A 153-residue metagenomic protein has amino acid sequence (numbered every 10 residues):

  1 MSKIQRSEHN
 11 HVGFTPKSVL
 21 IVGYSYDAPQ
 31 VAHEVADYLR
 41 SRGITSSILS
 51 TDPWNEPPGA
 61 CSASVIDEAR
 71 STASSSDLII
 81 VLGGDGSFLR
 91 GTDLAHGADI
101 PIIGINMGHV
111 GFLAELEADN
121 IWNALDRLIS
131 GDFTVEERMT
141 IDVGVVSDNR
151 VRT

Functional and structural regions predicted by a protein language model:
M1-S75, R150-R152: N-terminal low-complexity/intrinsically disordered extensions
S25, G84-S87, V110: Short glycine-rich anion-binding loops that position phosphate/pyrophosphate groups of nucleotides and phosphorylated
A28-A32, G86-T92: Short glycine/serine/threonine-rich phosphate/pyrophosphate-binding segments that cradle anionic phosphate groups
D37-Y38, L94, R127: Alpha-helical scaffold elements within enzyme catalytic domains, especially in hydrolases
T92-A98: Alpha-helix C-terminal capping segments
A98-L116: Short, acidic/small-residue loops that bind anionic groups at enzyme active sites
F112-T153: Catalytic core of DAGKc-family lipid kinases
